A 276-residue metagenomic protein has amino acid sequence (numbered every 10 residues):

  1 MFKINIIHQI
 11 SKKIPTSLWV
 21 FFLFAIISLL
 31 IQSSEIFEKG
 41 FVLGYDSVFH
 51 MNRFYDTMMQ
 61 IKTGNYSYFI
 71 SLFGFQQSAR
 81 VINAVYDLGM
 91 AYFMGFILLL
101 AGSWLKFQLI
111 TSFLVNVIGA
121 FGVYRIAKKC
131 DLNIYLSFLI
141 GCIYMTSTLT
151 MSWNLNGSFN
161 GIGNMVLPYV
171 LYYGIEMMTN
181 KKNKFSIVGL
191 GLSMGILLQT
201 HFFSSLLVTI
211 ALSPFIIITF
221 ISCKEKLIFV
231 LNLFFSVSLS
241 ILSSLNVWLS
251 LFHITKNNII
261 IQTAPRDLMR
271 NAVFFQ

Functional and structural regions predicted by a protein language model:
M1-S34: Start-transfer (signal-anchor) and selected internal transmembrane alpha helices of multi-pass inner/ER membrane
F21-L29, F113, V117, G141 (+7 more regions): Alpha-helical transmembrane spans of integral membrane proteins, capturing the lipid-embedded, hydrophobic core of TM
L30-C130, Y135-P168, Y172-Y173, I196-L197 (+1 more regions): Active-site lumenal/periplasmic loops and adjacent helix-entry segments of GT-C-fold, multi-pass membrane
L30-S34, Y173-N180, P214-E225: Structural signal for the C-terminal ends of transmembrane alpha-helices and the immediately following loop
V166-I175, L207-F215, S240-S243: Hydrophobic cores of alpha-helical transmembrane segments in multi-pass inner/ER membrane proteins, independent
E176-G195, K226-F234: Short hydrophobic alpha-helices at membrane interfaces in multi-pass membrane enzymes
L207-L239: Perimembrane helix-loop-helix junctions
F229-N232, V237-Q276: Periplasmic/ER-lumenal interhelical loops and adjacent helix-loop junctions in multi-pass membrane proteins
